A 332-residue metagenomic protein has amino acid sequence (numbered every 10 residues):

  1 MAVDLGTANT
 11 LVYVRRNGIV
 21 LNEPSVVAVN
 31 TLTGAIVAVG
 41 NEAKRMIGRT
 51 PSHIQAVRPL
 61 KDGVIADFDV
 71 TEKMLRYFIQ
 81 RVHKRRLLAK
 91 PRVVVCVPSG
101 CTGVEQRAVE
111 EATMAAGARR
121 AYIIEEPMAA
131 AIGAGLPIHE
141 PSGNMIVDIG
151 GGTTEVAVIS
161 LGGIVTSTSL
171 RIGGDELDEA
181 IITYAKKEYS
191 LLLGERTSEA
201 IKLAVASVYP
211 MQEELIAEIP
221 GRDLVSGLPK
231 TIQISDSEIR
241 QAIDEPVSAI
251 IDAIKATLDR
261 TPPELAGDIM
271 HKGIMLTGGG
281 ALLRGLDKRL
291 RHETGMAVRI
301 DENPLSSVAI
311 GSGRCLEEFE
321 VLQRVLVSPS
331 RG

Functional and structural regions predicted by a protein language model:
M1-I149, A157-M275, A281-G332: Nucleotide/phosphate-binding catalytic cleft detector across ATP-hydrolyzing and phosphate-transferring enzymes
G152: Acidic, divalent-metal-coordinating active-site segment for phosphoryl/phosphodiester hydrolysis, typified by short
